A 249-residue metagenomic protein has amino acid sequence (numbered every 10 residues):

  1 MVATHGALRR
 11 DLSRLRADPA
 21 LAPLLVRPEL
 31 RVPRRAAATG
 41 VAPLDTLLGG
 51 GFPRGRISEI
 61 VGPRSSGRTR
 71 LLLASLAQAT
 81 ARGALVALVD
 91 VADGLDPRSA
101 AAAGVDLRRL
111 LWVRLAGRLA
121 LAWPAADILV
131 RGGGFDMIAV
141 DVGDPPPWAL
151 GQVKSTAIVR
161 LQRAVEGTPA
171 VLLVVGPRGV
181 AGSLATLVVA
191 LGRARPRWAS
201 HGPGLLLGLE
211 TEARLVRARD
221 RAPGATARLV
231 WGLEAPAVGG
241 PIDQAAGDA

Functional and structural regions predicted by a protein language model:
M1-L88, D243-A249: Detector for small/aliphatic-rich hydrophobic stretches
V41, R54, T69, A116-W123 (+3 more regions): Amphipathic alpha-helical transducer elements in NTP-driven molecular machines
S58-I60, A87-V89, L111-V113, L173 (+1 more regions): Hydrophobic/aromatic beta-strand patches that form the interior of the parallel beta-sheet core in alpha/beta enzyme
A74, R82-W148: Conserved inter-motif catalytic segment of the P-loop NTP-binding fold
Q78, S99, A164: Hydrophobic/aromatic ligand-binding patch that stacks against planar heteroaromatic rings of cofactors or nucleotides
V105, A139-A170: Conserved P-loop NTPase nucleotide-binding/switch module
Q162-A249: Phosphate-binding/switch region of NTP-binding enzymes
